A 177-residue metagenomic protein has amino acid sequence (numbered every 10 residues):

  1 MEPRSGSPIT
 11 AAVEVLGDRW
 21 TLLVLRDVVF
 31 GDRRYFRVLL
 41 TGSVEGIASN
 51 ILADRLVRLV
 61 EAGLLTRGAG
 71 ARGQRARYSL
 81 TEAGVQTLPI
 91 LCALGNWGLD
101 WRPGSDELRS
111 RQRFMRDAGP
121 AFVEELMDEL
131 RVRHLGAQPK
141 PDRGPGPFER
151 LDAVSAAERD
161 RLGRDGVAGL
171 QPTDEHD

Functional and structural regions predicted by a protein language model:
M1-S5: Long, low-complexity, charged/polar intrinsically disordered regions in eukaryotic proteins
G6-V13, G73, Q138-P141: Catalytic cores of transferase enzymes with a strong primary signal for eukaryotic protein kinases
S7-A48: N-terminal helix-turn-helix DNA-binding core of bacterial DNA-binding proteins
G17, A71-L94: Basic, amphipathic "hinge/linker" alpha-helix immediately C-terminal to the N-terminal HTH DNA-binding motif
I51: Residues in the helix-turn-helix
L56-V57: Short, hydrophobic-biased segments on the C-terminal half of alpha helices that form "recognition helices"
V60-G70: A short, conserved structural fragment
L91-D177: C-terminal regulatory/oligomerization modules of transcriptional regulators
